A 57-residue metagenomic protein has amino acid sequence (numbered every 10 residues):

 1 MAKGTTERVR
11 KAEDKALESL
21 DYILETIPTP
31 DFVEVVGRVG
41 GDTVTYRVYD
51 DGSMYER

Functional and structural regions predicted by a protein language model:
M1-D21: Short, non-transmembrane alpha-helical segments in secretory-pathway proteins
D14-S53, R57: Acidic, low-complexity, intrinsically disordered interaction modules
